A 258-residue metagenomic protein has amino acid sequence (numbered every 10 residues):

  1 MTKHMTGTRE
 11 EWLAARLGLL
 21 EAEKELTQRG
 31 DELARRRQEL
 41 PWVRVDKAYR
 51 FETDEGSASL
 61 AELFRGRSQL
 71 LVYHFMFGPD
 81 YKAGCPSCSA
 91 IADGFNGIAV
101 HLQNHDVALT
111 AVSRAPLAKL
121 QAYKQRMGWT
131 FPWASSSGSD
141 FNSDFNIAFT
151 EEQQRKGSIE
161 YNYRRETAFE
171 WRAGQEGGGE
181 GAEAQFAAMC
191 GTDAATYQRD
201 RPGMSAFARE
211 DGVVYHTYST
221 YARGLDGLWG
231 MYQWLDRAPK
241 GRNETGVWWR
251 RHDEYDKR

Functional and structural regions predicted by a protein language model:
M1-H105, A122-G128, P132, S139-R258: Non-globular targeting/processing and membrane-anchoring segments
Q103-L120: Catalytic nucleophile loop
S113, S135-S137: Residues at the C-termini of beta-strands that transition into short coil/loop
